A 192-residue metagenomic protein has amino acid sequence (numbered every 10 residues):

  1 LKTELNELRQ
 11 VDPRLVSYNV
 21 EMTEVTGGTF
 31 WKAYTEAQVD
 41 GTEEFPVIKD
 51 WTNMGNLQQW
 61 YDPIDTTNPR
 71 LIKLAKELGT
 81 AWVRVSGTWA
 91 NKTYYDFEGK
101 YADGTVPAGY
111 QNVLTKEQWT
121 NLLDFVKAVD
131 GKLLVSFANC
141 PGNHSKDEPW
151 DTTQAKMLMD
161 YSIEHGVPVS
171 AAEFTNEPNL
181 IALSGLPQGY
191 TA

Functional and structural regions predicted by a protein language model:
L1-A192: Non-catalytic accessory regions flanking glycosidase/transglycosidase catalytic cores in CAZymes
